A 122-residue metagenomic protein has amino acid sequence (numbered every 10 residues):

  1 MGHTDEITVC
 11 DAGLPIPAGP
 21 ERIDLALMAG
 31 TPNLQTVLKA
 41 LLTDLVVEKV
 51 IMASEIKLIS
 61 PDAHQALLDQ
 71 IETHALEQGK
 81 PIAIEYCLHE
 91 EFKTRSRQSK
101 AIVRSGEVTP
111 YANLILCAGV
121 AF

Functional and structural regions predicted by a protein language model:
M1, A40-E48, Q70-E77, C117: Change "in soluble alpha/beta enzymes" to "in soluble alpha/beta proteins
M1-A26: Long, hydrophobic N-terminal alpha-helical segment
G2, A29-T36, L45, D62 (+2 more regions): Conserved active-site and cofactor/substrate-binding residues in soluble primary-metabolism enzymes
G2-D5, G19-P20, V46-E48, R97-S99 (+1 more regions): Short coil/turn connectors at secondary-structure junctions
T8-V9, I51, I102, I115: Structural motif
A18-I51: A phosphate-binding glycine/aspartate-rich beta-alpha loop in the early core of alpha/beta enzymes
D44-I71: Ordered, amphipathic secondary-structure segments that act as subunit-interaction surfaces in large macromolecular
A63-F122: Glycine-rich, aromatic-bearing surface loops/beta-hairpins
